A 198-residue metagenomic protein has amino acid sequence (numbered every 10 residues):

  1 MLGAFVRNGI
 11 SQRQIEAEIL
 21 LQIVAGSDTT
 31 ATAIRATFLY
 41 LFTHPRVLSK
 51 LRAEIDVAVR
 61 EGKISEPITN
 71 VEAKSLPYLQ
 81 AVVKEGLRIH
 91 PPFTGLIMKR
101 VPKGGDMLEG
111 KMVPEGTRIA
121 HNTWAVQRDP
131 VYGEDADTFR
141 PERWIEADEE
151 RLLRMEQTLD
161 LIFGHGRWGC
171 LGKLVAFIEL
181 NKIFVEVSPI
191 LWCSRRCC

Functional and structural regions predicted by a protein language model:
M1, Y40-F93, E109, P114-T117 (+4 more regions): Cytochrome P450 I-helix active-site segment
M1-A33, L76: Conserved cytochrome P450 catalytic core segment spanning the I/J/K helices
F5, G26, L51, G86 (+5 more regions): Structural signal for hydrophobic/aromatic residues that build the beta-strand cores of folded beta-sheet domains
R7-Q12, E149-L161: Active-site-adjacent bridging/hinge elements
T29-E54, K173-L191: Cytochrome P450 catalytic-core helices
D56-A58, S65-I68, K74, M155-L159 (+2 more regions): Cytochrome P450 proximal C-terminal region
M98-K99, T123, R143, G164-H165: Active-site proximal loops enriched in glycine and acidic residues that flank catalytic Cys/His/Asp and coordinate
M107, H121-R151: Conserved cytochrome P450 K-helix/beta-meander segment immediately N-terminal to the heme-binding cysteine loop
